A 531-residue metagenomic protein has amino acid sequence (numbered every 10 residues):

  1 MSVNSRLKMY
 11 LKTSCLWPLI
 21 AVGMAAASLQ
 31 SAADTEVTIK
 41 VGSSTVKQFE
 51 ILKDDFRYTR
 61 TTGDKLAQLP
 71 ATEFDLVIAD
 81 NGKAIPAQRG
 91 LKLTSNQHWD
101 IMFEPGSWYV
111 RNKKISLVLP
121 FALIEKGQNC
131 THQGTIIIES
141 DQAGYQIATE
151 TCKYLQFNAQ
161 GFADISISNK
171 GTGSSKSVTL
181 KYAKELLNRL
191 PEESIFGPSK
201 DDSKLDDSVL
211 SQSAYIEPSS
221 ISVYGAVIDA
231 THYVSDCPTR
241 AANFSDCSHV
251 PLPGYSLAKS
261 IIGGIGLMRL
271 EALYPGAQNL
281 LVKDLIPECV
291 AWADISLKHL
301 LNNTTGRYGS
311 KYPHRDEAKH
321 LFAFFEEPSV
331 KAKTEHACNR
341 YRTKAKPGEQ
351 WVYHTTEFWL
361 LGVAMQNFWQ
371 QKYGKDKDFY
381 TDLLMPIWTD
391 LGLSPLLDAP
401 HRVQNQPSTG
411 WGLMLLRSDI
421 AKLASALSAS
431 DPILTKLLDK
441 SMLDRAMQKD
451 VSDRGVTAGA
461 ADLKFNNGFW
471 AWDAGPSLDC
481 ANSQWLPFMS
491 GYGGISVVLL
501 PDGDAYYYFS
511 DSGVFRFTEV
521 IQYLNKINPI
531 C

Functional and structural regions predicted by a protein language model:
M1-L11: N-terminal secretory signal peptides that target proteins for export/translocation
L29-S140, Q146-T149: Long, solvent-exposed N-terminal ectodomains/accessory regions that are displayed to the extracellular/lumenal milieu
K200-Y224, V290-L393, L415-A421, A426-A429: Active-site-adjacent helix/loop patches that line small-molecule binding or acyl-intermediate pockets
S203-D246, S496-L499, A505-Y507: A short, well-structured edge-of-sheet supersecondary motif
S248-H249, P253, M268-E288, S310-K311 (+2 more regions): Short, well-structured active-site flanking segments
P253-A277, L300, L361-M365, I420-A426: Active-site SXXK
T381-S452: Active-site-proximal binding-pocket segments
P395-L397, Q448-S510: Active-site Gly/Thr loop motif
